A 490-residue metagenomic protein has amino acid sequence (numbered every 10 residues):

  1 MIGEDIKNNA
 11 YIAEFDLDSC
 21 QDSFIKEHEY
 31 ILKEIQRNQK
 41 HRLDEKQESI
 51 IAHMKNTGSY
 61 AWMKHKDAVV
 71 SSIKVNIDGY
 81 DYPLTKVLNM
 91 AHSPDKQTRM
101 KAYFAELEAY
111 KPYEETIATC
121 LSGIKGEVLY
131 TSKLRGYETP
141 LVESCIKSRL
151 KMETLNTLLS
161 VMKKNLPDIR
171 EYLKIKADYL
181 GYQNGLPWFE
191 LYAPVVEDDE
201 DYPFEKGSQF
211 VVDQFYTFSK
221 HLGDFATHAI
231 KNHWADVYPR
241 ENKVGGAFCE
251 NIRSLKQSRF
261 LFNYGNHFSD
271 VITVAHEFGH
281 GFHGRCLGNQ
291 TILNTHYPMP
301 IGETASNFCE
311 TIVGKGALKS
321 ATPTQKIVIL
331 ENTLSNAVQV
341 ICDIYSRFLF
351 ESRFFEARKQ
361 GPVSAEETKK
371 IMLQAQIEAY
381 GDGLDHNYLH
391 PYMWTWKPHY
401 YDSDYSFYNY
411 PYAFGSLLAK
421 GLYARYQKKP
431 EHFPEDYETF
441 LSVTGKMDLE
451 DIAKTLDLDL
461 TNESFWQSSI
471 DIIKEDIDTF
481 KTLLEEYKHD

Functional and structural regions predicted by a protein language model:
M1-E197, L483-H489: A well-structured
I2-N9, I31-N38, D178, G185-L186 (+6 more regions): C-terminal, non-catalytic "cap/extension" segments appended to globular domains
K133, Y137-E138, G185-P187, A247-Q257 (+3 more regions): Active-site-adjacent bridging/hinge elements
G136, F262-L287, S306, E310-T311 (+2 more regions): Active-site recognition of the HExxH zinc-binding catalytic motif
M152, F218-H221, R285-L293, K315-I329 (+2 more regions): Inter-helical turn/loop segments and adjacent helix faces that build the functional surface of alpha-helical bundle
D199-F204, T217, R253-A275: Short pre-active-site segment immediately N-terminal to the catalytic Zn-binding motif
E200-Y202, A235-Q257: Catalytic zinc-binding patch centered on the HExxH motif and its immediate surroundings that defines zinc-dependent
P298-K326, T333-Q339, G415: Post-HExxH zinc-binding segment in Zn-dependent metallohydrolases
